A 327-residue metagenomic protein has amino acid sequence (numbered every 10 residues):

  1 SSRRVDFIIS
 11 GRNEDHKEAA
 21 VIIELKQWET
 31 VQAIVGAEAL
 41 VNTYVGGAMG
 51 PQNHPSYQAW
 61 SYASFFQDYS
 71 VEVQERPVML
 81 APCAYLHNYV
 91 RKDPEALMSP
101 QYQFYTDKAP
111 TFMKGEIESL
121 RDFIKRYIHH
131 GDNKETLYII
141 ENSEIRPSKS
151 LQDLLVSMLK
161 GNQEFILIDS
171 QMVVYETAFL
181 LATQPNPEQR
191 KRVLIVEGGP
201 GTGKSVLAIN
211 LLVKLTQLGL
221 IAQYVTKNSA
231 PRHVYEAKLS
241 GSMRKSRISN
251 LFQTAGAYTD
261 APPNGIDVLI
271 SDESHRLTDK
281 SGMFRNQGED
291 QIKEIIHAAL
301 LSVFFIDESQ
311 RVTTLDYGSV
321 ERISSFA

Functional and structural regions predicted by a protein language model:
S1-V5, I9-G11, T226, A230-D260 (+1 more regions): Basic, amphipathic N-terminal segments that precede the first structured/catalytic domain
S1-Y138: Accessory nucleic-acid engagement/destabilization modules that flank
D15-K17, E72-M79, P187-K191, L218-G219 (+1 more regions): Short helix-terminating capping/connector loops at secondary-structure junctions
I22-L25, M79-N88, V193-T202, V225 (+1 more regions): Extended hydrophobic secondary-structure segments that form protein cores and membrane-embedded regions
H54, Q58, S170, Q287: Soluble or luminal CAZymes and related metallo-dependent hydrolases
G115-P200, V206-N210, K214: Pre-Walker A segment
I145-L151, K245-S249, R276-L277: Short, charged, low-hydrophobicity "junction" segments
G161-D169, Y175-P187, E197-T202, V206-L207 (+3 more regions): Conserved helicase motor core of SF1/SF2 NTP-dependent helicases
